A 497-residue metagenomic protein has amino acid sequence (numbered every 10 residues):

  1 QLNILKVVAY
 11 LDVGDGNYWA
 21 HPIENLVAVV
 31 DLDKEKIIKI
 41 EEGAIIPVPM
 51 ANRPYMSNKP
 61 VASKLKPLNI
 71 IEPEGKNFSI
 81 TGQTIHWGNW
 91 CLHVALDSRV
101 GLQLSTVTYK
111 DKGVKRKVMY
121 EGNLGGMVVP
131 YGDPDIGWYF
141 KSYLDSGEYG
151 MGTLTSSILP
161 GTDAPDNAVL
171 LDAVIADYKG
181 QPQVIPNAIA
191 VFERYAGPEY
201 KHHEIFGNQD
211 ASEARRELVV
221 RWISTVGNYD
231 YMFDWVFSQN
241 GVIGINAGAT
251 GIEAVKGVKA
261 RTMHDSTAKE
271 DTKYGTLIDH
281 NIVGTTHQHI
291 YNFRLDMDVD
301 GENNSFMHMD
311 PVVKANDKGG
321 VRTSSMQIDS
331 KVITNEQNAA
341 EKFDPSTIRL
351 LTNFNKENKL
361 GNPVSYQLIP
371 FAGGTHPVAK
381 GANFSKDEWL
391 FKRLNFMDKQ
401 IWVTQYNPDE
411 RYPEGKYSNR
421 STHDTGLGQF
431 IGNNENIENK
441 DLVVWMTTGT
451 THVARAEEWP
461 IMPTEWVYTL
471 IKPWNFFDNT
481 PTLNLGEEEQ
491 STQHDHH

Functional and structural regions predicted by a protein language model:
Q1-D15: Segments that shape or occlude catalytic/ligand-binding pockets
G14-N240, I252-R261, D265-H497: Extended effector regions of multi-domain proteins
